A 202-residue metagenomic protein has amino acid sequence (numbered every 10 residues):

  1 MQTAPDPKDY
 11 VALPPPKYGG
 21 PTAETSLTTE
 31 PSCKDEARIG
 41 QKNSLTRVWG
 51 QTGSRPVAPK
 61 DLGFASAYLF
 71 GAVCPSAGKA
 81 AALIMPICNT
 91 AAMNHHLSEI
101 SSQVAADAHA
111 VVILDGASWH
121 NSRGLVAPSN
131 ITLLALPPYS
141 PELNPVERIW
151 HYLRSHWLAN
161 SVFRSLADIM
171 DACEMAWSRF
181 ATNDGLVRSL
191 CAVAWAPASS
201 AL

Functional and structural regions predicted by a protein language model:
M1-L202: Short functional hotspots at interaction and active-site rims
